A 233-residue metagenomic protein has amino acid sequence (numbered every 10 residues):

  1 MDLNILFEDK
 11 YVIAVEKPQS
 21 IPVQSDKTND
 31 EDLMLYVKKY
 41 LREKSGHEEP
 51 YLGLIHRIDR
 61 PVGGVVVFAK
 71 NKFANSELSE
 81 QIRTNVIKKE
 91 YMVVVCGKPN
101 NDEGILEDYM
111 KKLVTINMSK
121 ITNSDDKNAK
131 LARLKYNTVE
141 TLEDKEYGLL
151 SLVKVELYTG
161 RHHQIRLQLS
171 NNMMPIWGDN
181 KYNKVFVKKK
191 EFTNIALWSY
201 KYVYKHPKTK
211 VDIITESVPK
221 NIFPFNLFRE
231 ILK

Functional and structural regions predicted by a protein language model:
M1-K233: RNA pseudouridine synthases
